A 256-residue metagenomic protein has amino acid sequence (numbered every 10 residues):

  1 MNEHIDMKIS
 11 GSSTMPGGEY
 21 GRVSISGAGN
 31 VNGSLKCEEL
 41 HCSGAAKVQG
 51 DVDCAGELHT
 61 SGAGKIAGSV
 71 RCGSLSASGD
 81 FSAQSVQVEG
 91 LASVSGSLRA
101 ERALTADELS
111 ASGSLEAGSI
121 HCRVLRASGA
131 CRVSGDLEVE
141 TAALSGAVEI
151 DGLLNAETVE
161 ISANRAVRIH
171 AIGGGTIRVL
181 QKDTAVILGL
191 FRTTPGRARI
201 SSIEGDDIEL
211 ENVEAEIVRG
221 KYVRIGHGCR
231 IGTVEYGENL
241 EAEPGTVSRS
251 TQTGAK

Functional and structural regions predicted by a protein language model:
M1-K256: Extended beta-solenoid/beta-helix repeat architectures
